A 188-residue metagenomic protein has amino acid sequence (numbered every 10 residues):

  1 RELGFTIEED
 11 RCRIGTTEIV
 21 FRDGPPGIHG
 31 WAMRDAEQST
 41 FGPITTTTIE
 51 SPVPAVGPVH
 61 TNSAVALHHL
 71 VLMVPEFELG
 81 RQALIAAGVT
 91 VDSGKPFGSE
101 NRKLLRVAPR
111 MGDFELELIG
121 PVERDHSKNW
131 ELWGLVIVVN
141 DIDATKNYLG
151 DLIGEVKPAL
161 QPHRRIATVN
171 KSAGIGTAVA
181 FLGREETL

Functional and structural regions predicted by a protein language model:
R1-T6, E76-V91, T145: Amphipathic alpha-helical segments
E8-L72, D92-S127, V136, D143 (+1 more regions): Vicinal oxygen chelate
W133: Conserved acidic residues
